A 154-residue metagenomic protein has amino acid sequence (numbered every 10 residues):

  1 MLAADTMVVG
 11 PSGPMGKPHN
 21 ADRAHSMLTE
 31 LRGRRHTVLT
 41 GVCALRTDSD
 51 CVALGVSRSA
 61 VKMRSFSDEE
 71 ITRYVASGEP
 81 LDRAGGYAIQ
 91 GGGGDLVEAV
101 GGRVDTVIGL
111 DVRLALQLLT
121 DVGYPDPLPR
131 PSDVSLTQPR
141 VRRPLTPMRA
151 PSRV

Functional and structural regions predicted by a protein language model:
M1-V154: Anionic-ligand binding patches
